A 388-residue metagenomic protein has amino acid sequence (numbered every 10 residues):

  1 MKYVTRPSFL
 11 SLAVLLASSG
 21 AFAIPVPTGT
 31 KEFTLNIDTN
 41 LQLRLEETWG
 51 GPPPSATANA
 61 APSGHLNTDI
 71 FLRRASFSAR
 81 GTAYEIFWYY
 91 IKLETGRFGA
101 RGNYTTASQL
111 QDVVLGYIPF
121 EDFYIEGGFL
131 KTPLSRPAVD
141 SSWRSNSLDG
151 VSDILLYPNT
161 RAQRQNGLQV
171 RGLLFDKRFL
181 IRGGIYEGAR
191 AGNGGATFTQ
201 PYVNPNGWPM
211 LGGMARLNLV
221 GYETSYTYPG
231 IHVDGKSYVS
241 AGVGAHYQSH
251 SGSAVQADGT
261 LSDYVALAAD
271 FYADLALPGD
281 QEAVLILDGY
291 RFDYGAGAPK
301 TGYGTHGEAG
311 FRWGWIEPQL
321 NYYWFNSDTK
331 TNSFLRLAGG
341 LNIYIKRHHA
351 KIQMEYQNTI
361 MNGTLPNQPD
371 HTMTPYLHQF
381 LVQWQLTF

Functional and structural regions predicted by a protein language model:
M1-L10: Bacterial N-terminal signal peptides that target proteins for export
S18-G20: N-terminal signal peptide c-region/cleavage motif recognized by signal peptidases
I24-A191, P205-E223, T301-L337, Q357 (+1 more regions): Outer membrane beta-barrel
T30, N206-W208, R216-D328, L335-A338 (+2 more regions): Detector for outer-membrane/organellar transmembrane beta-barrel domains, recognizing the amphipathic beta-strand
P52-G64, A196-F198, S253-T260, G297 (+2 more regions): Flexible, solvent-exposed loop segments that connect beta-strands
G184-Y186, A196-Q200: Acidic/Ser/Thr-rich, low-complexity mid-to-C-terminal regulatory regions of eukaryotic proteins
M210-L219, T374-F388: Outer-membrane beta-barrel "beta-signal"
H348-V382: Predominantly the C-terminal beta-signal and adjacent terminal strand-loop region of outer-membrane beta-barrel
